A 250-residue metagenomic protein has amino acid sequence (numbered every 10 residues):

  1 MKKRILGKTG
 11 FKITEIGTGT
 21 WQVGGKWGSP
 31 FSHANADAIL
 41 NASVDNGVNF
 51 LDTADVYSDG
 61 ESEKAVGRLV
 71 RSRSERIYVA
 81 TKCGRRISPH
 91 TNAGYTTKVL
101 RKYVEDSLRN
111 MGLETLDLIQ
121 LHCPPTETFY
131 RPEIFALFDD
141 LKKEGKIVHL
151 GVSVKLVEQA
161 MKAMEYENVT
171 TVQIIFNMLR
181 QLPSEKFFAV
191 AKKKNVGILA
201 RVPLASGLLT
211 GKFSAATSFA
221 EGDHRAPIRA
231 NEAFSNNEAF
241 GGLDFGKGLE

Functional and structural regions predicted by a protein language model:
M1-I77: N-terminal binding-site loop/beta-alpha segment at the start of enzyme catalytic domains that lines or forms
L6, T18, A36, S43 (+9 more regions): Conserved, mostly hydrophobic/aromatic
Q22-A34, R86-R101, T126-E127: Active-site mouth loops of central-metabolism enzymes
P30, A54-E63, I87, T126-F129 (+1 more regions): Acidic-and-aromatic substrate-binding clefts and catalytic sites of carbohydrate-active enzymes
P30-S43, Y95-M111, K155-K162: Short, acidic/polar
V48, L113-L116, I147, V169: A structural motif
L108-E127: Active-site groove signature of glycoside hydrolases
P124-E250: Beta/alpha (TIM)-barrel catalytic core signal, keyed to glycine-rich beta->alpha loops juxtaposed to Asp/Glu that bind
